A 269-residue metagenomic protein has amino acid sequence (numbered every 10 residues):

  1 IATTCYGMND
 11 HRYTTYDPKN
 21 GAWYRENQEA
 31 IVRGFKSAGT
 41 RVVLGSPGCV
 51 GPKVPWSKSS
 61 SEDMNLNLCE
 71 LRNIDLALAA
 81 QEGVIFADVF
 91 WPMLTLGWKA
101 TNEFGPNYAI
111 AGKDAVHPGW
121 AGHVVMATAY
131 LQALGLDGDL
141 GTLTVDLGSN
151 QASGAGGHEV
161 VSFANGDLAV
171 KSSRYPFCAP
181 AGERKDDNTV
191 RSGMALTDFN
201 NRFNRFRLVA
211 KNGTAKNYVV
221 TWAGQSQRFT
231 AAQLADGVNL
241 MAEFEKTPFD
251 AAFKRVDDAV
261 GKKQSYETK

Functional and structural regions predicted by a protein language model:
I1-K269: Alpha-helical cap/lid subdomain in secreted, periplasmic, or secretory-pathway luminal O-acyl-processing enzymes
